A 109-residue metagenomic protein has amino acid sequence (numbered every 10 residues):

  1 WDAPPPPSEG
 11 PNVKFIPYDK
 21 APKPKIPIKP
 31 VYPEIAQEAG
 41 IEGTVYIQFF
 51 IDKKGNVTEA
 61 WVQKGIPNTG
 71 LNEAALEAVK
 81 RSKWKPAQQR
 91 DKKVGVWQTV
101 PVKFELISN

Functional and structural regions predicted by a protein language model:
W1-E38, E77-R81, S108-N109: Acidic, low-complexity proline/glycine/alanine-rich linker and hinge segments
F15, F49-F50, F104: Phenylalanine-focused residue identity feature
V31-Y46, I51-R90, G95, V100: A short, well-structured alpha-helical segment
K92, V102-N109: Extracytoplasmic/luminal low-complexity segments enriched in Pro/Gly and acidic/polar residues that act as flexible
